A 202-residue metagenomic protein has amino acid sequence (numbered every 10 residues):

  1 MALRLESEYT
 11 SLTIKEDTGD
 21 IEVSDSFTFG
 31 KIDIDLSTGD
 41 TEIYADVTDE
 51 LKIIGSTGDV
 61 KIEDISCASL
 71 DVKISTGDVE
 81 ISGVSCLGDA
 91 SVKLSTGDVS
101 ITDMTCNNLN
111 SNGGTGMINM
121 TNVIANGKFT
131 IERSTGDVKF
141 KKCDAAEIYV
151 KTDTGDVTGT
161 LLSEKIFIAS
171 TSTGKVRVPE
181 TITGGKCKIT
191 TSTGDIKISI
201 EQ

Functional and structural regions predicted by a protein language model:
M1-Q202: Intrinsically disordered, low-complexity terminal regions
